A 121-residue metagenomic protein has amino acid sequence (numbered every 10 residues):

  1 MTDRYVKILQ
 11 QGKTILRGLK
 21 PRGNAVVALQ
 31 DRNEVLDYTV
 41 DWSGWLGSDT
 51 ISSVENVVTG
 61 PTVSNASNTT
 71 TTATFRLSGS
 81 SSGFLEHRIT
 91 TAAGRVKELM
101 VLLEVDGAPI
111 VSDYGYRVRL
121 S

Functional and structural regions predicted by a protein language model:
M1-T50, V54-S82, R88-S121: Viral virion structural and adsorption modules
